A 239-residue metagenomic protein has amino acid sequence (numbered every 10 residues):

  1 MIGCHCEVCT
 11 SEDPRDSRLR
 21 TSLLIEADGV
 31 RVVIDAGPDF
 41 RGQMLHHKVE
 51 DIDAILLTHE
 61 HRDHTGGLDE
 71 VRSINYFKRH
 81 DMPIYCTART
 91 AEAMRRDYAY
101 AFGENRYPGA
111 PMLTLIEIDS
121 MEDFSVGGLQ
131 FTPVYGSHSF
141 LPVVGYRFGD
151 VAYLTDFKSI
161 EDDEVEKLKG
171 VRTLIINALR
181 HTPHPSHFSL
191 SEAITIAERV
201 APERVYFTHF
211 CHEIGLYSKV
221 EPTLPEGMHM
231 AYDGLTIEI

Functional and structural regions predicted by a protein language model:
M1-L154, D163, K219-I239: Binuclear metal-dependent hydrolase catalytic cores
D39, H61, K158, L179 (+1 more regions): Catalytic metal-binding/acid-base residues of hydrolase active sites
P133-V134, L154-D156, I176, F207-T208: Thr-Gly-centered strand-to-loop micro-motif
E161-I239: Binuclear metal-ion centers of metallo-dependent hydrolases, dominated by the metallo-beta-lactamase
